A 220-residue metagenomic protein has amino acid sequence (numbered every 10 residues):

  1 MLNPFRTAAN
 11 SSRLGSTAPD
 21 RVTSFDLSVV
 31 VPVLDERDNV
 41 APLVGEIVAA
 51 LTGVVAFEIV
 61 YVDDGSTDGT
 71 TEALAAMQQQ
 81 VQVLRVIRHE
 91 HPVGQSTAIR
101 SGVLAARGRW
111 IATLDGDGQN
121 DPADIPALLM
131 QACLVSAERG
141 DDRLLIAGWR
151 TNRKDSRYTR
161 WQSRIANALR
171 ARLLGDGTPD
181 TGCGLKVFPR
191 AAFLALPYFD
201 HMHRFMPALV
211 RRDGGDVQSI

Functional and structural regions predicted by a protein language model:
M1-A49: N-proximal low-complexity "stem/linker" segments adjacent to membrane-targeting elements
S24-L27, V48-V60, Q82-R85: Short loop->beta transition adjacent to catalytic acidic/histidine clusters or analogous donor-positioning motifs
V29, V33-L34, V62-D64, H89: Conserved sequence signature across two-component system core domains
E36-N39, S66, Q95, D121: Donor nucleotide-sugar binding loop of glycosyltransferases
F57-Y61, T71-A105: Conserved donor nucleotide-binding strand/loop of the catalytic core
I59, V86, L145-I146, V217: Hydrophobic/aromatic residues located in beta-strands of well-ordered beta-sheets within soluble catalytic
D63-E72, G118: A conserved acidic beta->alpha catalytic loop
H89-A105, W110-T113, P122-R204, L209: Acceptor/aglycone-binding surface of glycosyltransferases and processive sugar-polymer synthases
